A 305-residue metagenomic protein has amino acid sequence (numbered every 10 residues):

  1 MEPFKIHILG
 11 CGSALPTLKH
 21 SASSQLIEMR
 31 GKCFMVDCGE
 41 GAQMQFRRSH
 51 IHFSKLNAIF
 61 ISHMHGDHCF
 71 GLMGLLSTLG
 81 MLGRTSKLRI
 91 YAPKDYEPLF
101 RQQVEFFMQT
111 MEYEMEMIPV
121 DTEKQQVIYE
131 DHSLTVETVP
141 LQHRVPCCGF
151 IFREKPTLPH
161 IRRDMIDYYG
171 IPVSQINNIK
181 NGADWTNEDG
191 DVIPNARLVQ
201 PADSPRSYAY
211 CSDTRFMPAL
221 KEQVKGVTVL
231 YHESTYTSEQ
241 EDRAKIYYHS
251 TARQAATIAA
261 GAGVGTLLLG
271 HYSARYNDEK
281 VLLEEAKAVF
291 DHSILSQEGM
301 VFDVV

Functional and structural regions predicted by a protein language model:
M1-S49, T85-K87, F150-F152, Q200-C211 (+1 more regions): Conserved beta-strand hairpin/beta-sheet module of binuclear metal-dependent hydrolase folds, prominently
R30, L56, L82-K87, G261-L268: Short, surface-exposed connector motifs at secondary-structure boundaries
V36-G39, L56-M64, P93, Y208-T214 (+3 more regions): Active-site neighborhood of phospho(di)ester-bond hydrolases with catalytic His/Asp-centered motifs
E40-Y91, P119-D121: Active-site metal-binding motif and surrounding structural segment of the metallo-beta-lactamase
F46, L72, F100-Q103, L220 (+1 more regions): Hydrophobic packing residues within well-ordered alpha-helices of enzyme cores
F107-V120: A glycine-rich helix N-cap at a beta->alpha junction
D121-L269, D278-E284, V289, V305: Metal-dependent phosphodiesterase/nuclease catalytic metal-binding core
D291-G299: Conserved phosphate-binding/catalytic loops in two-lobed NTP-binding clefts
